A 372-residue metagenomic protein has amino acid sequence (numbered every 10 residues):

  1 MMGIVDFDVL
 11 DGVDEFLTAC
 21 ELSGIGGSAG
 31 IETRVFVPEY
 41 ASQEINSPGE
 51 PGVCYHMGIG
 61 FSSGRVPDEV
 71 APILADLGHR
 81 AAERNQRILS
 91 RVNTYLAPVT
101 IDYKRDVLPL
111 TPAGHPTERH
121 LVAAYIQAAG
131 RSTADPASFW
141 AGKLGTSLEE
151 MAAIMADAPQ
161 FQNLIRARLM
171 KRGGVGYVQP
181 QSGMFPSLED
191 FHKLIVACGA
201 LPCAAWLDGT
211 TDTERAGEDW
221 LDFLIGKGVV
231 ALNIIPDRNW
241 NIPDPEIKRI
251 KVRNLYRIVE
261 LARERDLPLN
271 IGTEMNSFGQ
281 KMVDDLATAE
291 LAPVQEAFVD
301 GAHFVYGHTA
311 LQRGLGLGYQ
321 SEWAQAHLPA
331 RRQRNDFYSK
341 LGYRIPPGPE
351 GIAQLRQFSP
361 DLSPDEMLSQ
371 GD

Functional and structural regions predicted by a protein language model:
M1-L121, N233-D266, G272-V294, V299-H303: A metal-dependent hydrolase metal-coordination microenvironment
G3, G12, G24-G30, G49-G52 (+20 more regions): Residue-identity detector for glycine
L22, D76-R263, S359, S363-M367: Domain-core and long-helix interface of multi-subunit machines
P67, D102-K104, T117, A216-G217 (+2 more regions): Alpha-helix initiation/capping motif
P72, S90, A153, K193 (+2 more regions): Polar/charged alpha-helical tracts
D190, F223-A231, N241, R249-V252 (+4 more regions): C-terminal regulatory/interaction regions
